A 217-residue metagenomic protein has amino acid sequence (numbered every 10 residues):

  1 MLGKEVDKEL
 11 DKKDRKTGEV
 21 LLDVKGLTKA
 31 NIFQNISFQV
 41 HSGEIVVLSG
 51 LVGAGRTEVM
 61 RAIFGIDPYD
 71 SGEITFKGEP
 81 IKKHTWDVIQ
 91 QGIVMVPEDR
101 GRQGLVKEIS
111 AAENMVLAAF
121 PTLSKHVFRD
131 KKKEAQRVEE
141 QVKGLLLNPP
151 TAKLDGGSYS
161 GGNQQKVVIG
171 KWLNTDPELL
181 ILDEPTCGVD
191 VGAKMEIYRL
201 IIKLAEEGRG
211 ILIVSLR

Functional and structural regions predicted by a protein language model:
M1-R217: Glycine-rich phosphate-binding loops of nucleotide-dependent enzymes
